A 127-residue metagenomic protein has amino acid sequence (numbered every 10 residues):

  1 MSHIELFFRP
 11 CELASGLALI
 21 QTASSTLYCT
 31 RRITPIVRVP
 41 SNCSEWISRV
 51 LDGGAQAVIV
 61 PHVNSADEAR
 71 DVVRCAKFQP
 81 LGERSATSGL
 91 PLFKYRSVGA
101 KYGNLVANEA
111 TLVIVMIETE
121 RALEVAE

Functional and structural regions predicted by a protein language model:
M1-Q21: Glycine-rich, proline-tolerant flexible connector loops at the mouths of alpha/beta enzymes
L6-R9, P35-V39, V58-V60, V113-I117: Hydrophobic faces of well-ordered beta-strands that scaffold small-molecule active sites in alpha/beta enzyme cores
R9-P10, T22, D52, D71 (+1 more regions): Acidic side chains
C11-L13, P40-S41, V63-S65: Short, ordered loop/turn segments at secondary-structure junctions
G16-D52, A76-G82, N104-N108: Alpha-helix-loop-beta-strand connector modules within alpha/beta enzyme cores
E45, A57-E127: Conserved anion-binding
